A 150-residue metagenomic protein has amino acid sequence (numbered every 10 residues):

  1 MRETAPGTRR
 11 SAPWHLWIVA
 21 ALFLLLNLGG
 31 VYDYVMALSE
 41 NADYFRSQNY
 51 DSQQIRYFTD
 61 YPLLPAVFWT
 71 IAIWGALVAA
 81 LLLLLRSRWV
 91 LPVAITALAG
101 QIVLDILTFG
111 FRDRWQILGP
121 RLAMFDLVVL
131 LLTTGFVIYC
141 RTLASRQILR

Functional and structural regions predicted by a protein language model:
M1-R150: Topology signature of small-to-medium multi-pass alpha-helical membrane proteins
